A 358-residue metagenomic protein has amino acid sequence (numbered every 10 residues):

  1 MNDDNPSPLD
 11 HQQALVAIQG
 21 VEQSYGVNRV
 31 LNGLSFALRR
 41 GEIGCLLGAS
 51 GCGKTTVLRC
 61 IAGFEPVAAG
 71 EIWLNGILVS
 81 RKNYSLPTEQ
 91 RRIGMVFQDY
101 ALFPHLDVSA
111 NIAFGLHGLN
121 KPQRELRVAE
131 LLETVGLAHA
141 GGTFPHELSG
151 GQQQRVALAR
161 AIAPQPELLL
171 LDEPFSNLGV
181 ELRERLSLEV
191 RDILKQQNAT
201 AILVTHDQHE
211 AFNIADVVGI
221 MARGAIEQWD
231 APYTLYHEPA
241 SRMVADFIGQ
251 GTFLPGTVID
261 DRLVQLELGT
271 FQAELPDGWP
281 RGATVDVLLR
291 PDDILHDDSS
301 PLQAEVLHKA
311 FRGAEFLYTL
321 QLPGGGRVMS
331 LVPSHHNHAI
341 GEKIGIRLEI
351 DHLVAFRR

Functional and structural regions predicted by a protein language model:
N2-D4, G251-F253, D261-R358: Non-catalytic connector elements of ABC transporters
A17, A37, W73, G345-R347: ABC ATPase nucleotide-binding domain
L47-A49: The feature captures the beta-strand-to-loop junction immediately N-terminal to the Walker
A62: Helix-to-loop junction immediately C-terminal to a conserved catalytic motif
A68-E71, R223: Conserved coupling/switch loops of ABC nucleotide-binding domains, chiefly the family-specific signature
E71-R91: ABC ATPase NBD Q-loop/coupling interface
T88, R92-G94, L102-M243: ABC ATPase nucleotide-binding domains
